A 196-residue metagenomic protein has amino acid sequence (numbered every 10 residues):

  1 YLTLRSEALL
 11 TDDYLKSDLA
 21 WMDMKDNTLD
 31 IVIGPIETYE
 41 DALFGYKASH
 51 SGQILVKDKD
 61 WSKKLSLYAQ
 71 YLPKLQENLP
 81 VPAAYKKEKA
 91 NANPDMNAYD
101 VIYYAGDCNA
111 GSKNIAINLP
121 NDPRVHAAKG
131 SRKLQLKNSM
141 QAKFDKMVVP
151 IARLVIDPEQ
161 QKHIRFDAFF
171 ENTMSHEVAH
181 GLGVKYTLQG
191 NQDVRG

Functional and structural regions predicted by a protein language model:
Y1-R165, F169: Contiguous, non-catalytic segments that form substrate-binding/exosite surfaces or channel walls
N172-K185: Active-site recognition of the HExxH zinc-binding catalytic motif
V184-R195: Post-HEXXH active-site segment of zinc metalloproteases
